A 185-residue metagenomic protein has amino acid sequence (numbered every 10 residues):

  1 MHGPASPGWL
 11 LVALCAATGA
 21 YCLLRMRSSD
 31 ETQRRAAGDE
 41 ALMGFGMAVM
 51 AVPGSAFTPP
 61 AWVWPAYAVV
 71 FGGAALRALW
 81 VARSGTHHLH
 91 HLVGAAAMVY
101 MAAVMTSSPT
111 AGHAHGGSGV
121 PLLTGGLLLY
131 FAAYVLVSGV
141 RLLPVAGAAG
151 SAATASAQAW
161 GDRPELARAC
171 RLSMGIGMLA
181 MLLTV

Functional and structural regions predicted by a protein language model:
M1-V185: Alpha-helical membrane segments of multi-pass proteins
